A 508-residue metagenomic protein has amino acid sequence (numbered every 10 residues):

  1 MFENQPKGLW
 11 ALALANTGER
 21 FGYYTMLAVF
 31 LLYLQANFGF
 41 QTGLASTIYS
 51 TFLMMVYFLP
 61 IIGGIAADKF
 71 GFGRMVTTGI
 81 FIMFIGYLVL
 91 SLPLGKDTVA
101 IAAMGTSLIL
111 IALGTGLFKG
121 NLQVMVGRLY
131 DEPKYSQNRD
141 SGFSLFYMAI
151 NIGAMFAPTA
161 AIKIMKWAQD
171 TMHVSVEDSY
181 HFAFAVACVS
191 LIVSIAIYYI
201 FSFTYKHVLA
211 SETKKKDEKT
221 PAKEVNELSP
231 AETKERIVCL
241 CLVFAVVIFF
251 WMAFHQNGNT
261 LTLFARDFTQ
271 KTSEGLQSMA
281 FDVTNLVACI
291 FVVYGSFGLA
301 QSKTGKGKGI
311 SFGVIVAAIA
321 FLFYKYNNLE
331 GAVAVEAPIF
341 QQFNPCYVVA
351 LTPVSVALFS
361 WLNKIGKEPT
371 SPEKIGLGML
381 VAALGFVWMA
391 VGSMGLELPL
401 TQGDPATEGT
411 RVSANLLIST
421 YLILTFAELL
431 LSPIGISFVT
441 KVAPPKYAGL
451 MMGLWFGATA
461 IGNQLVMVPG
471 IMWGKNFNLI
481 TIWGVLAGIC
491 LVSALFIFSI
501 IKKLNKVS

Functional and structural regions predicted by a protein language model:
M1-K7, E132-D140, I162-A332, S355 (+2 more regions): Intracellular loop-helix junctions on the cytosolic face of multi-pass helical membrane proteins
E3-L53, W251-F264, L322-V333: Helix-loop boundary and gating motifs at the non-cytosolic
T17, G86, V99-N121, L398-L430: Hydrophobic core of transmembrane alpha-helices in multi-pass small-molecule transporters, especially MFS/SLC-type
S50-D68, M155, Q342-F359: Central cavity-lining transmembrane alpha-helices of secondary-active solute carriers, predominantly the Major
V56, N138-Q169, V186-S194, D282-T284 (+2 more regions): Glycine-rich segments within core transmembrane alpha-helices of 12-TM secondary carriers
K69-I80, Q137, Q301-S311, W361-L380: Cytoplasmic membrane-interface "Motif A"-like loop-to-helix N-cap segments of 12-TM Major Facilitator Superfamily
G79-V99, M104, I319-N327, L377-A406: C-terminal ends and interior cores of transmembrane alpha-helices in multi-pass membrane transporters/permeases
G105, D178-I200, L377, I480-I500: Symmetry-related core transmembrane helices of the 12-TM Major Facilitator Superfamily/SLC fold
